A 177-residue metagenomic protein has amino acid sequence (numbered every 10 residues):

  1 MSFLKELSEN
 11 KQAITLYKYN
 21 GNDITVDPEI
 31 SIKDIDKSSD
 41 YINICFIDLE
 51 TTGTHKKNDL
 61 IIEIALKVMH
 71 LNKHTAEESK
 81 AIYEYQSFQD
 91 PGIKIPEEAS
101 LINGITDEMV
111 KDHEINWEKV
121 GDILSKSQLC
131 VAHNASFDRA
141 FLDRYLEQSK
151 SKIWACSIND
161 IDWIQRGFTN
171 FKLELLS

Functional and structural regions predicted by a protein language model:
M1-F3: N-terminal trafficking/processing presequences and adjacent post-cleavage segments of proteins routed to secretion
E6-E9, A13-W154, N159, R166-S177: Conserved non-catalytic scaffold segment of RNase H-like nuclease domains
